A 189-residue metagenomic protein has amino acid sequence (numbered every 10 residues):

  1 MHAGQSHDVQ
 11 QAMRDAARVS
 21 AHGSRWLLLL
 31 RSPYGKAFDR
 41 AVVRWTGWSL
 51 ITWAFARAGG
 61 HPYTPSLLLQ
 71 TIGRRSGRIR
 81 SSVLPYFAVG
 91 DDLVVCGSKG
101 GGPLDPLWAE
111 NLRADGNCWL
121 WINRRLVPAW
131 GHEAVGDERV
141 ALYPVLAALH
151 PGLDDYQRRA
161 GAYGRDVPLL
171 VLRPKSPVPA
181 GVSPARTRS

Functional and structural regions predicted by a protein language model:
S6, Q10, R14-W26, K99-L153 (+2 more regions): Short, structured beta-strand-loop surface elements
R31-R74, R78-I79: Short, conserved active-site entrance elements at the starts or edges of catalytic domains
D39-V42, R80-S82, A114-D115, R125-L126: Short hydrophobic/aromatic-rich motifs at helix boundaries and adjacent loops
T64-G100: Short beta-strand segments
S76, D91-L93, V127, G136-E138 (+1 more regions): Generic "edge-of-domain/loop-turn" microfeature
K175-S189: Generic C-terminal helix-cap and adjacent flexible tail
